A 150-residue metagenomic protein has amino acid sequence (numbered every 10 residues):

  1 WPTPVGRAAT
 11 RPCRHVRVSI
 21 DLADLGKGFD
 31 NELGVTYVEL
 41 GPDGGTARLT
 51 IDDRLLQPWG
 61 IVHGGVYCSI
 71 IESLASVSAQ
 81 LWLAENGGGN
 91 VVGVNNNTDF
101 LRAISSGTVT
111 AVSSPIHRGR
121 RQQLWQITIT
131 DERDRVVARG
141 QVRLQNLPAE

Functional and structural regions predicted by a protein language model:
R11-E150: Terminal targeting signals and extreme-terminal segments of soluble enzymes
